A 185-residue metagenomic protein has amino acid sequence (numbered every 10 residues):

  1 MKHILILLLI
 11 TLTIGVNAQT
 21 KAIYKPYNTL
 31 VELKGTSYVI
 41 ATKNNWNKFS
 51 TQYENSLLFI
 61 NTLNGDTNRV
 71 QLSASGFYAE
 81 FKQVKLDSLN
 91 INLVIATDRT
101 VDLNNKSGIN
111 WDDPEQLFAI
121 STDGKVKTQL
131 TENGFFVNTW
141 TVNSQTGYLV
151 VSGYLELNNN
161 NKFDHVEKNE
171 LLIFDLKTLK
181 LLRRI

Functional and structural regions predicted by a protein language model:
M1-I23: Bacterial Sec-dependent N-terminal signal peptides
Q19-I185: Sequence signature of WD/YWTD-type beta-propeller architectures
